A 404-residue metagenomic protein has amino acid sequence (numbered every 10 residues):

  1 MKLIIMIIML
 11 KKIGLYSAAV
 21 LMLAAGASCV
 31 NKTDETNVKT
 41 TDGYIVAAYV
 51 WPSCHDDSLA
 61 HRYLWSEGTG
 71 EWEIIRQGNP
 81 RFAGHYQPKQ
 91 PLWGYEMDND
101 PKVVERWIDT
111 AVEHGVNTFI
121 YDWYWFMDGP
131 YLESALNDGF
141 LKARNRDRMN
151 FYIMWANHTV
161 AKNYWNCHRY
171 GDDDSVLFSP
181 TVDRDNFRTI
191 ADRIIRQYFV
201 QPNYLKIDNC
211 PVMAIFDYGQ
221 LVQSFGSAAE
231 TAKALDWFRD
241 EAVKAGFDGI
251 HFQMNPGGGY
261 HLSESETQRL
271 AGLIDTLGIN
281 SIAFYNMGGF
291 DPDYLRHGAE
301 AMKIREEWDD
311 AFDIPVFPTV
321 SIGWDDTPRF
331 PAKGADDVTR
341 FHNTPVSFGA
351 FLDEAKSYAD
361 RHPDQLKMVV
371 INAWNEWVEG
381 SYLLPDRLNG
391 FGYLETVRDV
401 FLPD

Functional and structural regions predicted by a protein language model:
L3-S17: Bacterial N-terminal signal peptides that target proteins for export
L10-K11, N31, H61, I75: Short, intrinsically disordered low-complexity segments
S17-A25: Bacterial N-terminal signal peptides
A24-K39: Bacterial Sec-dependent signal peptides at the C-terminal "C-region" and cleavage site
N37-D404: Glycan-processing catalytic domains of CAZymes
